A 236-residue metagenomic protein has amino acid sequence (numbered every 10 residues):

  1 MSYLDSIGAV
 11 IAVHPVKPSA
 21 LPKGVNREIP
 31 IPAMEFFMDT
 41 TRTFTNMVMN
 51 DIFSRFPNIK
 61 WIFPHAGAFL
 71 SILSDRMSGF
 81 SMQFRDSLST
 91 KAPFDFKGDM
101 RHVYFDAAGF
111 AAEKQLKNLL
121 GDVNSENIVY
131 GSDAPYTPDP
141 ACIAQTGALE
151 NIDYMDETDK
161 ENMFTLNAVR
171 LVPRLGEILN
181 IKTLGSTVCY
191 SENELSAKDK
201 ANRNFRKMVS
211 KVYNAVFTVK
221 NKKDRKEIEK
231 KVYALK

Functional and structural regions predicted by a protein language model:
M1-V129, C189, E194-K207, Y213-V216: Catalytic pocket-lining loop regions of alpha/beta-barrel enzymes, especially the amidohydrolase/enolase/GH5 lineages
K17-P18, A134-Y136: Short, glycine/acidic-enriched loop or turn micro-motifs at the edges of active sites
K114, N118, D122-V129, Y136-K236: Mid-to-C-terminal alpha-helical segments outside catalytic/metal-binding sites
